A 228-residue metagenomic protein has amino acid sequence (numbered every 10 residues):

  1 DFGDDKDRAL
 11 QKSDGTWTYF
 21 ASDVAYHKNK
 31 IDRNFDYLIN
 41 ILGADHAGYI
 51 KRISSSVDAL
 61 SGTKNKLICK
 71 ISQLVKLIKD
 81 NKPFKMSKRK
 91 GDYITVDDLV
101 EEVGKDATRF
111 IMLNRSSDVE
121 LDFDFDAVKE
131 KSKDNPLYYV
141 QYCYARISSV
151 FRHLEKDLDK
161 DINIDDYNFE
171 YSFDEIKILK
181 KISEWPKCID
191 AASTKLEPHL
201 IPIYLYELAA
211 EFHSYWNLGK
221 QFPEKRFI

Functional and structural regions predicted by a protein language model:
D1-I228: Non-catalytic interaction-recognition regions
